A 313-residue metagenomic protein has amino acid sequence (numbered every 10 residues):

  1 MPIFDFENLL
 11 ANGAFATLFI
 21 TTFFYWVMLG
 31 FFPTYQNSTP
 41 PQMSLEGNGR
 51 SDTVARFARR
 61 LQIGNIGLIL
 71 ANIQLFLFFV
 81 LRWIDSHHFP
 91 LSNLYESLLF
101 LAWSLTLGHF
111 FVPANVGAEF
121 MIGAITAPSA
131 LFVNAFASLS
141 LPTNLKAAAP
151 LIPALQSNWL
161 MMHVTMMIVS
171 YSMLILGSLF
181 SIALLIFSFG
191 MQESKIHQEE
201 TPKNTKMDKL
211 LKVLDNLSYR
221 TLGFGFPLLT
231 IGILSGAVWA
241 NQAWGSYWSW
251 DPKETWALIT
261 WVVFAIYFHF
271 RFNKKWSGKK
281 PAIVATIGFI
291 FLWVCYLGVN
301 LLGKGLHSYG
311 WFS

Functional and structural regions predicted by a protein language model:
M1-S313: Polytopic transmembrane helical bundles with strong interfacial aromatic enrichment
